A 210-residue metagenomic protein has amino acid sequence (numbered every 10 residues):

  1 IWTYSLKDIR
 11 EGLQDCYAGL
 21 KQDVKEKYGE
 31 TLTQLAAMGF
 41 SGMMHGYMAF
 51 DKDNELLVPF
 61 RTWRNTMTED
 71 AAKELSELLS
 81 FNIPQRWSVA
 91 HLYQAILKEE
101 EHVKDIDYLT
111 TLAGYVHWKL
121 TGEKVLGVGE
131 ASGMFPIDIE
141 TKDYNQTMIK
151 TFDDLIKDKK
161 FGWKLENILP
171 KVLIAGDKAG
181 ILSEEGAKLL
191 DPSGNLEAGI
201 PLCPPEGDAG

Functional and structural regions predicted by a protein language model:
I1-L57, K73, D105, E166-N167 (+2 more regions): N-terminal glycine/serine-rich phosphate-binding loop of ATP-dependent small-molecule kinases, especially carbohydrate
W2-R10, F81-Q85, K171-G176, I200-P204: Short acidic-aromatic active-site loops that bind/stabilize oxyanions
I9-L20, H91, L112, Y144 (+1 more regions): Alpha-helical packing segments of well-folded alpha/beta enzyme cores
V24-T62, N82-P84, H117-D138, L169-L182: Short beta-strand-loop/turn "lid" adjacent to the catalytic site in phosphate-handling enzymes
E26-L35, S80-P84, E100-L109, K157-F161: Short secondary-structure capping/junction motifs at helix and strand boundaries
M43, K52, L56-L57, I83-E130 (+1 more regions): Phosphate-binding/catalytic loop of phosphoryl-transfer enzymes
R64-E100, Y115, F135-T151, K157: Glycine-rich phosphate-binding loop plus the immediately following alpha-helix
D138-G210: ATP-dependent carbohydrate kinase catalytic cores
